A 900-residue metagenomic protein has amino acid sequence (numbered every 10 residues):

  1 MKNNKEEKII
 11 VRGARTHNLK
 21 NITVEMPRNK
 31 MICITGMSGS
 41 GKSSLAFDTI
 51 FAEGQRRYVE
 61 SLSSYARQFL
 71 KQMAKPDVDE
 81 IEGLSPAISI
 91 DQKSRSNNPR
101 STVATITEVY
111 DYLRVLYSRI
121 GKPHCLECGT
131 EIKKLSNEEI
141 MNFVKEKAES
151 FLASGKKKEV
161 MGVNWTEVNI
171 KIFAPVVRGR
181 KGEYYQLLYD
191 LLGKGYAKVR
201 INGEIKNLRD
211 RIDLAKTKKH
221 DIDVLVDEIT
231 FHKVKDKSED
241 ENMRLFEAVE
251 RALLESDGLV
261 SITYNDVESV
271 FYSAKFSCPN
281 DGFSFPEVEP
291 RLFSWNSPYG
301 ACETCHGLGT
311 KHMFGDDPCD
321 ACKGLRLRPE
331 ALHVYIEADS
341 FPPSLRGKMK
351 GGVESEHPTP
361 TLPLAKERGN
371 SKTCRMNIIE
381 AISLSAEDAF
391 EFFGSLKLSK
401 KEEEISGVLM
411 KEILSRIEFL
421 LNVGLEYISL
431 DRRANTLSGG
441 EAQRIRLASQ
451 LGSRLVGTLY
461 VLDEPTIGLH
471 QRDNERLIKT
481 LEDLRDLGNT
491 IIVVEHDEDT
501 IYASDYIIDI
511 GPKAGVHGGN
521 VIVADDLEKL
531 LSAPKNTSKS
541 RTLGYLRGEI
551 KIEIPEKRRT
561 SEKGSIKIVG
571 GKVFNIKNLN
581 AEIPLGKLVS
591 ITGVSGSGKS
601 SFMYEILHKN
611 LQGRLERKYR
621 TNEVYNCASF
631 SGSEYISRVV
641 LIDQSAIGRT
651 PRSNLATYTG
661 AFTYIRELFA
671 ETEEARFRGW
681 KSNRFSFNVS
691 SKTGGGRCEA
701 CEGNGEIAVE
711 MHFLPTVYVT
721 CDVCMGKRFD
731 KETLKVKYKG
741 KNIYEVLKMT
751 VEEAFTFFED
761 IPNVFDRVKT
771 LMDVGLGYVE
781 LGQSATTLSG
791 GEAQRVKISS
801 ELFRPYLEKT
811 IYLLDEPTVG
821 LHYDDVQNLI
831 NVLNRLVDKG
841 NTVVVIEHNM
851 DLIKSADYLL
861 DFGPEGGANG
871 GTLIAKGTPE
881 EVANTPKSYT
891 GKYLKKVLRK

Functional and structural regions predicted by a protein language model:
M1-P342, K348-K350, S355, G369-K900: Conserved phosphate-binding elements of NTP-dependent enzyme cores
